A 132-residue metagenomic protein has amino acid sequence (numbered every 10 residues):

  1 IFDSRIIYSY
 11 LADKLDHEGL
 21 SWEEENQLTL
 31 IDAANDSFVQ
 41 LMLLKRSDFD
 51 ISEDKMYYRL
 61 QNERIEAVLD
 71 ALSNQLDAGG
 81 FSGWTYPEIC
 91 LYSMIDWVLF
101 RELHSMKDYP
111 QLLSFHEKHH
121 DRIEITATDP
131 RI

Functional and structural regions predicted by a protein language model:
I1-E53: GST-like domain detector, emphasizing the conserved glutathione-binding G-site in the N-terminal thioredoxin-like
R5, L11, M42, E102 (+2 more regions): Short, flexible helix/strand-to-coil boundary loops that buttress conserved ligand/catalytic motifs in alpha/beta
Y8, A12, E25, L69 (+2 more regions): Non-transmembrane alpha-helical segments in soluble domains of secreted/periplasmic/extracellular proteins
D16, D36, D77, E124-I125: Generic structural signal for secondary-structure transition and capping sites
G19, I51, K107, T126-R131: Short, hydrophobic secondary-structure boundary micro-motifs
N35-E117: GST-like fold's C-terminal all-alpha helical module
P110-I132: Long hydrophobic alpha-helical segments typical of transmembrane helices together with their membrane-interfacial
